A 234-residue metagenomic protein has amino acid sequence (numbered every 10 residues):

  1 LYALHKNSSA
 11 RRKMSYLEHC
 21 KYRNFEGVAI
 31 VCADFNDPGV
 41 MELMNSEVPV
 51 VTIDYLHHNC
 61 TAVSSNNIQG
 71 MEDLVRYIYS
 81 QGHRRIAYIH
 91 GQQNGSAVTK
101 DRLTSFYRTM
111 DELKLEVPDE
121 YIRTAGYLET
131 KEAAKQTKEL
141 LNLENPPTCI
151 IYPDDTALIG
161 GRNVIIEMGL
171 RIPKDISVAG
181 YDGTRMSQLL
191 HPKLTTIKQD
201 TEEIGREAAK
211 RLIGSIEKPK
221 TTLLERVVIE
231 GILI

Functional and structural regions predicted by a protein language model:
L1-H19, N24-G27, Q92, T104-Y107: Amphipathic helical "hinge" segments at domain boundaries
Y2-A3, A29-I30, Y88, K198: Short catalytic-loop micro-motif centered on adjacent basic/acidic residues
L4-S9, G27-I30, V63-S65, L128-E129: Short, flexible loop segments at the rims of nucleotide/cofactor-binding pockets, characterized by
N7-R11, V31-N36, L56-H57, T156: Short beta->alpha connector loops
K21, P38, E42-T52, L56-I234: Bacterial carbohydrate/catabolite-sensing allosteric modules
A29-V31, I151-Y152: Short N-terminal targeting/anchoring amphipathic segment
